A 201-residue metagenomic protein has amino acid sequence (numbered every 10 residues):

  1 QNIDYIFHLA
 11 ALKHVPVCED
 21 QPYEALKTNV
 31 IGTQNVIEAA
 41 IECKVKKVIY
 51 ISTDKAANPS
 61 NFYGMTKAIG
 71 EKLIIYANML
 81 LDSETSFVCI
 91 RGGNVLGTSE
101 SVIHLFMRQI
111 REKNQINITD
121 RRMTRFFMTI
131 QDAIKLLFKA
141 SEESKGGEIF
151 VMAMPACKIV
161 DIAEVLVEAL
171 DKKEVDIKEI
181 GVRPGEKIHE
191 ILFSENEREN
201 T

Functional and structural regions predicted by a protein language model:
Q1-Y5: Conserved Rossmann-fold cofactor-binding substructure of NAD(P)-dependent oxidoreductases
H8, L12-K72: Conserved Rossmann-fold NAD(P)-dependent oxidoreductase catalytic core, especially the SDR/UDP-sugar
L9-A10, V15, T28, I51 (+4 more regions): Generic beta-strand/beta-sheet core signal
V17-C18, A57-S60, G97-E100, I159-D161 (+1 more regions): Switch/connector loops and helix/strand junctions flanking conserved nucleotide-binding motifs in nucleotide-processing
K44-V48, E84, G146: Active-site loop of short-chain dehydrogenase/reductase
F62-Y63, A68-S144, P155, I159 (+1 more regions): NAD(P)-dependent short-chain dehydrogenase/reductase
E143-T201: Mid/C-terminal beta-alpha module of Rossmann-like enzyme folds, strongest in SDR-family dehydrogenases/epimerases
